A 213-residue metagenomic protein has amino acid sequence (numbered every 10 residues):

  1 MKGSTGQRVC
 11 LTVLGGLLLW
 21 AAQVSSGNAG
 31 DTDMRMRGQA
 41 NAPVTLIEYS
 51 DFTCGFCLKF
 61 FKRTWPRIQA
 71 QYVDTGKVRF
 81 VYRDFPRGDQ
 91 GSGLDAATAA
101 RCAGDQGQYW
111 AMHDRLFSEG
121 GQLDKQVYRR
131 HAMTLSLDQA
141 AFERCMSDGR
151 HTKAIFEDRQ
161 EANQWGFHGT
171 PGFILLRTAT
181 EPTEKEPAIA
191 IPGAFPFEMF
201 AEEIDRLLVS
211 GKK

Functional and structural regions predicted by a protein language model:
K2-V13: Bacterial N-terminal signal peptides that target proteins for export
G3, R130-K213: C-terminal cap of thioredoxin/glutaredoxin-like
T12-A21: Bacterial N-terminal signal peptides
A21-A29: Boundary at the C-terminal end of the N-terminal hydrophobic targeting segment
A29-V44, Y72: A short beta-strand-turn-helix
A42, S50-M133, D138, L207-S210: Structural alpha/beta surface segment adjacent to cysteine/selenocysteine redox centers across thiol/disulfide enzymes
T45-E48, R79-Y82, G172-I174, A190: Soluble periplasmic/extracytoplasmic beta-strand elements of cell-envelope proteins
I47-F52, K185: Acidic/histidine-rich, surface-exposed loop or edge segments in extracytoplasmic proteins
